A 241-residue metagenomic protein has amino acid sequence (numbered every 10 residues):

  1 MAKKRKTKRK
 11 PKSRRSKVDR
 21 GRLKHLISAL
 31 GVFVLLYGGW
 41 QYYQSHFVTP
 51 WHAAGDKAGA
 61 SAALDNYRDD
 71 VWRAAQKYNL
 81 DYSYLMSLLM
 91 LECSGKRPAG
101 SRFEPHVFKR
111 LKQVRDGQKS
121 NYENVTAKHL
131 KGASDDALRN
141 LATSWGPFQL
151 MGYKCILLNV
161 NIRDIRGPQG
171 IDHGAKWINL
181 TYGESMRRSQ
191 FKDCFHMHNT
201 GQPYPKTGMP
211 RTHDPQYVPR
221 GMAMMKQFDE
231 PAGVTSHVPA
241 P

Functional and structural regions predicted by a protein language model:
M1-L23: N-terminal Lys/Arg-rich, disordered targeting/topogenic segments
K12-R15, G31, A99: Enrichment for repetitive, rod-forming helical segments
K24-Y42: Hydrophobic membrane-insertion alpha-helices, especially the h-region of bacterial N-terminal signal peptides
Q44-P241: Catalytic glycan-binding domains that act on GlcNAc-containing polysaccharides
